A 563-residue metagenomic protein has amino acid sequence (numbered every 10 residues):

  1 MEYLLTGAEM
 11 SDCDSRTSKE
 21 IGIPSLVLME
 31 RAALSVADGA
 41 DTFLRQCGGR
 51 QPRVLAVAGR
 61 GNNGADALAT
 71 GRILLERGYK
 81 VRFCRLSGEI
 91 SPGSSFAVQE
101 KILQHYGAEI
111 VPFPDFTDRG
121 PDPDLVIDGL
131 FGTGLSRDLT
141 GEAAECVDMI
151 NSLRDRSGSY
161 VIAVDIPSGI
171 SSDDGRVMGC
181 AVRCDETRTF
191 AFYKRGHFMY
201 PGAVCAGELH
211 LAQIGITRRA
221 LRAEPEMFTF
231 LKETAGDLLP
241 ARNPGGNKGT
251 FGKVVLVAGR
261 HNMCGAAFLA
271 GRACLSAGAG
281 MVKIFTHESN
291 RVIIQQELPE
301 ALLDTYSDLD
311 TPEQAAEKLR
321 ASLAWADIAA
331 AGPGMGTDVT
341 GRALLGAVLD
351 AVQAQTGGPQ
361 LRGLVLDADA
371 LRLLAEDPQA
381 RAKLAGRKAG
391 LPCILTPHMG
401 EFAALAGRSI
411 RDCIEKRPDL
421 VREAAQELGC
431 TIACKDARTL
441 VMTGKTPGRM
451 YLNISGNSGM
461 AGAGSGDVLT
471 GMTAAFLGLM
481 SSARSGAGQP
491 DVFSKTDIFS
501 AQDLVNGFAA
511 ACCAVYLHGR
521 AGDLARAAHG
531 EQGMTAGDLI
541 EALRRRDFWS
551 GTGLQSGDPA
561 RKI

Functional and structural regions predicted by a protein language model:
M1-S87, G93, A97, T117 (+4 more regions): Small-residue (G/A/S/T)-rich helix-start motifs and N-terminal tracts that mark the onset
A58, G78, R85, G107 (+2 more regions): Generic hydrophobic/packing signal
V98-G107: Conserved nucleotide-cofactor-binding alpha/beta core module
G107, L153-Y160, G357-Q360, E427-C430: A structural motif corresponding to the C-terminal end of an alpha-helix and its immediate exit/capping segment
A108-D122, E317-L319: Short acidic low-complexity segments
P123-L125, L130-P225: Internal gly/pro-rich beta-alpha loop/helix module that stabilizes soluble enzyme cofactors or their anionic handles
